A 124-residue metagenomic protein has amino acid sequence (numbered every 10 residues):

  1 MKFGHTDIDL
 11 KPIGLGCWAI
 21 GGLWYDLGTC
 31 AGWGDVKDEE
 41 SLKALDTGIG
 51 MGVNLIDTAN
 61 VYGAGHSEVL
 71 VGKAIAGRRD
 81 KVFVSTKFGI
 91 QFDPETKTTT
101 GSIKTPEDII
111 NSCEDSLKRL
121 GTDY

Functional and structural regions predicted by a protein language model:
M1-F83: N-terminal binding-site loop/beta-alpha segment at the start of enzyme catalytic domains that lines or forms
I20, I90, T122: Flexible cofactor-recognition loop at the NAD(P)H-binding site of Rossmann-like short-chain dehydrogenase/reductase
W24, G28, W33, T96-Y124: Glycine/proline-rich, positively charged, aromatic-decorated active-site loop/lid region on the catalytic face
L42-I49, T86-F88, C113-R119: Short C-terminal domain-edge/linker segments immediately following a structured domain
T58, T86, T122: Ser/Thr-centric signal marking residues that sit in or immediately flank functional binding/regulatory motifs
L70, A74, K87, D108-D115: Generic beta-strand or strand-like secondary-structure segments
K81-D93: A short, structured active-site edge motif that brings together acidic residues
